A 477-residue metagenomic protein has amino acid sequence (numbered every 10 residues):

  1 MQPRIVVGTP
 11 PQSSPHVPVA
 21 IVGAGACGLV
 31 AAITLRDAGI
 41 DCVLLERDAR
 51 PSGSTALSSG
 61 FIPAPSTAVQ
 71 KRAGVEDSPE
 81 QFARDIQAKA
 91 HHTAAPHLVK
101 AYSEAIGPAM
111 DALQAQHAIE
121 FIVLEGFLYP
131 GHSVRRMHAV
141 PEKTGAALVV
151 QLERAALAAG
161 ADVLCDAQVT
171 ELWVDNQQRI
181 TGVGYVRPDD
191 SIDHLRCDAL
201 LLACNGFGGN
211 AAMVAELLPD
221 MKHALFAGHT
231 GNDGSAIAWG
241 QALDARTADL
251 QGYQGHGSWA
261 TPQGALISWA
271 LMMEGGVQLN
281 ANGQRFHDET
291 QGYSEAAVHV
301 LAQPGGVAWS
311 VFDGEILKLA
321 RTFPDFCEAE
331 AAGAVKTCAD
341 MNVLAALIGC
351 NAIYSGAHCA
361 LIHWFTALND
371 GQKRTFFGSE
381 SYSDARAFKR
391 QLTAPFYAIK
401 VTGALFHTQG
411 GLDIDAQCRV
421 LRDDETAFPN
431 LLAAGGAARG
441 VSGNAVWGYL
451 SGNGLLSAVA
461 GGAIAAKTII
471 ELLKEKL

Functional and structural regions predicted by a protein language model:
M1-V19, D37, E471-K474: Extreme N-terminal leader/targeting segments of oxidoreductases
R4-P11, R47-D162, Q168, L279 (+1 more regions): Conserved N-terminal/central alpha/beta ligand/cofactor-binding core
V19-L44: N-terminal Rossmann-like FAD-binding beta1-loop-alpha1 element of flavoenzymes
L45, F326-E328, G410-L477: C-terminal structured subdomain/cap of oxidoreductase catalytic cores
V140-H194, D198, L243: Helical element adjacent to the flavin cofactor pocket in flavoenzyme catalytic cores
E171, A357-V441, A445: A glycine-rich dinucleotide-binding beta-alpha-beta segment and adjacent secondary-structure elements that constitute
P188-S191, L195-A260, L455-I464: Glycine-rich loop(s) and the adjacent beta-strand/alpha-helix scaffold that form part
I237-Q241, R246-G356: An anion/pyrophosphate-binding glycine-rich loop and adjacent beta-alpha core in soluble alpha-beta enzymes
